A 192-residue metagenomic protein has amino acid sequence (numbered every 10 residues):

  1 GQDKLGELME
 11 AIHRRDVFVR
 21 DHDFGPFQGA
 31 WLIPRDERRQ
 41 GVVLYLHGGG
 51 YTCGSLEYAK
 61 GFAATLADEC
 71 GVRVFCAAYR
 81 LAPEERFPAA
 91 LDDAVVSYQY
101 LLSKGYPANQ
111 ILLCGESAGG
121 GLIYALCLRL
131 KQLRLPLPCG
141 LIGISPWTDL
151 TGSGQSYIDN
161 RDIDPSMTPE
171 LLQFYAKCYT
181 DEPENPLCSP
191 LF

Functional and structural regions predicted by a protein language model:
G1-E37: A glycine/proline-hinged amphipathic helix-loop "lid/cap" segment that gates access to hydrophobic ligand pockets
Q40-G49: Short beta-strand element of the alpha/beta-hydrolase
S55-L56, F75-Q110: Catalytic nucleophile-loop/oxyanion-hole region of alpha/beta-hydrolase and closely related hydrolase-like folds
E57-C76: Short amphipathic alpha-helix adjacent to the substrate-entry channel of hydrolases
L113-G115, I144: Short beta-strand immediately N-terminal to the catalytic nucleophile in serine-hydrolase-like folds
G115, G119, I123: Gly/Ala-rich beta-loop-alpha elbow adjacent to hydrolase catalytic centers
L128-P183: Hydrolase active-site cap/lid region
T180-F192: Serine-hydrolase catalytic core
